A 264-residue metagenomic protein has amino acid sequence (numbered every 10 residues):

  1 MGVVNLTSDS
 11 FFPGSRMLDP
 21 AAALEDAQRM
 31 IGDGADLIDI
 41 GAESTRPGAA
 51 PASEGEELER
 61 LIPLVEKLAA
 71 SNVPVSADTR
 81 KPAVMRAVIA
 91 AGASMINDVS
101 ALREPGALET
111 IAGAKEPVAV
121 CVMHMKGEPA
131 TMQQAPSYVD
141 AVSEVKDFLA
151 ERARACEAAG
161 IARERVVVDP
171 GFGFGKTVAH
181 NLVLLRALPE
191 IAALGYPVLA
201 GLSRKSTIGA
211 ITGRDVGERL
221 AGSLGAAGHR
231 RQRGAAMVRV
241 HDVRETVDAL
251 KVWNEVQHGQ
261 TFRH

Functional and structural regions predicted by a protein language model:
M1: Glycine-rich phosphate/adenosyl-contacting loop at the front of the ribokinase-like
S10-D26, T45-K67, S71-P74, R80-A83 (+4 more regions): Active-site-adjacent loop and "lid" segments of alpha/beta metabolic enzymes
E25-G41, R233-G234: Catalytic domains of carbohydrate-active enzymes, especially glycoside hydrolases
F172: Active-site metal-binding loops of divalent metal-dependent hydrolases
